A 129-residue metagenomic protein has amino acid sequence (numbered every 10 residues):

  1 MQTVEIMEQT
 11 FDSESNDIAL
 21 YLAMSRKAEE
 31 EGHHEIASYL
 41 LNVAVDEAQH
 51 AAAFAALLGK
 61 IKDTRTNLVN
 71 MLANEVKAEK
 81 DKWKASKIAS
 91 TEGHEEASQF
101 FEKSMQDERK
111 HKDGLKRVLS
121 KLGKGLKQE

Functional and structural regions predicted by a protein language model:
M1-E129: Non-heme di-metal
